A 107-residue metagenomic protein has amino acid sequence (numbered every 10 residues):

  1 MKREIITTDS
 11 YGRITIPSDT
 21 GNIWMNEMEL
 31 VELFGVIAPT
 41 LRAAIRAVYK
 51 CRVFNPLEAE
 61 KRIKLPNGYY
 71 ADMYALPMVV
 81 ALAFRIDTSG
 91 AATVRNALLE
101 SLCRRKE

Functional and structural regions predicted by a protein language model:
M1-V36, I63-E107: Positively charged, aromatic-accented nucleic-acid-binding surfaces
F34, C51-R52: Residues at alpha-helix termini
P39-A43: Key DNA-contact positions within bacterial/archaeal DNA-binding proteins
I45, Y49: DNA major-groove recognition helix of helix-turn-helix
K50-C51, L99: Short, charged/polar low-complexity linear motifs in solvent-exposed/disordered segments
V53-N67: Short Lys/Arg-enriched helix C-cap and helix-to-coil transition segments that create basic nucleic-acid-contact patches
